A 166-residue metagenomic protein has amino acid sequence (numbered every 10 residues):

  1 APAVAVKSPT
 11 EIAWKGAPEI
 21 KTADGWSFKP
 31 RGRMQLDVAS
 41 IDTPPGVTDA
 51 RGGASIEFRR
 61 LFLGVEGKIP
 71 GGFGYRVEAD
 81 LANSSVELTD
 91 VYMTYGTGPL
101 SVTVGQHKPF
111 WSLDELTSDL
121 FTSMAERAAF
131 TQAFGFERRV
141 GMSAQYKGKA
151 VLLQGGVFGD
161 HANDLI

Functional and structural regions predicted by a protein language model:
A1-A5: Cleavable N-terminal export/targeting peptides
I12-W14: N-terminal amphipathic/hydrophobic interface segments
G16-N163: Outer membrane beta-barrel
I166: Active-site glycine- and acidic-residue-rich loops that bind and position anionic ligands or nucleotide-like cofactors
